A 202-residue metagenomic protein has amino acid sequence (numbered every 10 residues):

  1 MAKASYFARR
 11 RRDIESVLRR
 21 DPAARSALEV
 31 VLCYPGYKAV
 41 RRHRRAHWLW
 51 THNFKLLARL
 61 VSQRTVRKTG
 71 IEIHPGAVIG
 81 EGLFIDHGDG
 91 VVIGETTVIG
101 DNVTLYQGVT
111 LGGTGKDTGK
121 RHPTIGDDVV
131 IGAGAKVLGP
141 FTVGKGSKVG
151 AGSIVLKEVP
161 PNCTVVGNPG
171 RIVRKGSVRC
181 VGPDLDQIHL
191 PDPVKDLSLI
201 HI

Functional and structural regions predicted by a protein language model:
M1-T69, R179-I200: Terminal amphipathic alpha-helical/low-complexity segments used for targeting or macromolecular assembly
P35-G36, R41-R44, A77, L83 (+3 more regions): Solvent-exposed, flexible loop/coil residues
R41, V155, I172: Short phosphate-engaging motifs
T69, H74-P75, G80-E81, D86-E95 (+10 more regions): Left-handed beta-helix
V78, C163, I172, D186 (+1 more regions): A generic alpha-helix propensity feature with a strong bias for hydrophobic helices
C163, N168-P183: Conserved beta-strand-loop-alpha-helix hinge in the C-terminal portion of ABC ATPase nucleotide-binding domains
